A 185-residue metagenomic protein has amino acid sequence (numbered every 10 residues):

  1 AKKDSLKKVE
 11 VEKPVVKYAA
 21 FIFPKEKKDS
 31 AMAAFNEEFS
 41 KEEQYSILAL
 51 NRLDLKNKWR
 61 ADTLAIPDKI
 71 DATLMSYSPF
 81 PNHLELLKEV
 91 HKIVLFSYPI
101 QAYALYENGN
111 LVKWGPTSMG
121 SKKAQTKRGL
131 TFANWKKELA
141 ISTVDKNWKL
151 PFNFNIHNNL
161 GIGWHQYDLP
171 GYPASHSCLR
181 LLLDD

Functional and structural regions predicted by a protein language model:
K2-V15, Q44-P81: Extracellular LysM carbohydrate-binding repeats and other cell-envelope/extracellular binding modules
S5-K41: Primarily a LysM-type cell-wall glycan-binding module
A20-I22, S30-N36, E89-I93, Y167-L169 (+1 more regions): Second-shell loop/turn segments in exported
K27-N57, L111-W114: LysM (lysin motif) carbohydrate-binding repeats in extracellular/periplasmic proteins that recognize
E37-S40, R52, K69, E138 (+1 more regions): Sec-exported extracytoplasmic/periplasmic mature domains
S78-Y172: Gly/Pro-biased beta-strand-loop elements
H176-D185: Short beta-strand-centered segments at strand-helix junctions
